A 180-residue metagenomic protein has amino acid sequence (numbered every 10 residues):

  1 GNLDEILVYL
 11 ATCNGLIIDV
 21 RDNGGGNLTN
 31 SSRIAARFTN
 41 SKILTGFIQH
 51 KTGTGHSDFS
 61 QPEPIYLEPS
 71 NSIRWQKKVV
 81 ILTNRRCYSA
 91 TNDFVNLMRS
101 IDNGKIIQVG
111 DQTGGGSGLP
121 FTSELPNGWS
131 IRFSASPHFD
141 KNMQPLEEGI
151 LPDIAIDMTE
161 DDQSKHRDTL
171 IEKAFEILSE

Functional and structural regions predicted by a protein language model:
N2-N14, T29-R33, K141-E180: Intrinsically disordered, Ser/Thr/Pro/Gly-rich linkers and terminal tails that flank and connect PDZ domains
Y9-G25, I81-L82: Short acidic catalytic loops
T12-L16, S41-L44, Q76-K78, D102-I107 (+1 more regions): Loop/turn elements at helix/coil->beta-strand transitions in domains of secreted/extracellular proteins
I18, F38, V79, M98 (+2 more regions): Terminal peptide-recognition signature
D22-G24, R85, Q112-T113, A135-P137: A mature extracytoplasmic/lumenal domain signature
G25-K78, F121-T122, F139, P145-G149: Gly/Ser/Thr-rich loop/hinge elements
K78-S100, K105-G114: Extended C-terminal subregions enriched in glycine
G110-P126, I131-F133, F139, P145-I156: C-terminal soluble interaction/assembly domains
